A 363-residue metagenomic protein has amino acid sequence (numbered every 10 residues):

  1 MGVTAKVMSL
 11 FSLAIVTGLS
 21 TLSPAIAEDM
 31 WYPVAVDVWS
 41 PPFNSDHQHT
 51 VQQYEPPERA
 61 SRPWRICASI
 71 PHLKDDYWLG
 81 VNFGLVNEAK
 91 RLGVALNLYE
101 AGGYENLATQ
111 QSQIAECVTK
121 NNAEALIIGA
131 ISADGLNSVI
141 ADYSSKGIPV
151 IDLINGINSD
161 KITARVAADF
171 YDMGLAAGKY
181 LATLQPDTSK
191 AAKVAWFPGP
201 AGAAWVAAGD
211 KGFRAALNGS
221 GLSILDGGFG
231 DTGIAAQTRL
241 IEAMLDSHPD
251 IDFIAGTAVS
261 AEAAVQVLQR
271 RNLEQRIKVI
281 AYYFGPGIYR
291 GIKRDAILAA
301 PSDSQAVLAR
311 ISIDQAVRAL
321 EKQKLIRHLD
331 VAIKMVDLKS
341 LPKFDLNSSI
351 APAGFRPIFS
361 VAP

Functional and structural regions predicted by a protein language model:
E28-R62, F197, A201, L217 (+1 more regions): Hinge/cleft segment of the Venus flytrap/periplasmic-binding protein
A35-E55, R65-G84, E88, L92 (+5 more regions): Extracytoplasmic "Venus flytrap"
I66, L85, A177-L222, D226-G227 (+2 more regions): An alpha-beta-alpha
Y77-V94, M173-A177, A204-S223, L240 (+2 more regions): Short, solvent-exposed amphipathic alpha-helices that sit in or adjacent to ligand/effector-binding or catalytic
K90-G103, K193-W196, A216-A235: Short beta-strand elements in bilobed, periplasmic/extracellular small-molecule ligand-binding domains
Q110, V166-A192, A236-T238, F284-I288 (+1 more regions): Hydrophobic alpha-helical segments within soluble ligand-binding/sensing domains
E124-S145, F213, G230-G291: Hydrophobic alpha-helical
A133-D172, G285-K293, I297-L298: Flexible loop/hinge segments that line or gate small-molecule binding clefts
